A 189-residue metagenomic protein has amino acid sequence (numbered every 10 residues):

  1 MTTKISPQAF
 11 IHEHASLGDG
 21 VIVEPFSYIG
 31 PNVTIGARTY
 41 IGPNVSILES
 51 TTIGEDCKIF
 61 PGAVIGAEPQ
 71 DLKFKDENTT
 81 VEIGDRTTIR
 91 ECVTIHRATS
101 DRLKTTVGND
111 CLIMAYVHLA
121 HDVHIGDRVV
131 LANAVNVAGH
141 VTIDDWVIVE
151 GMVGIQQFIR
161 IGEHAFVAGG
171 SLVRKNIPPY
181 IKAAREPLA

Functional and structural regions predicted by a protein language model:
K4-A183: Structural signal for interior beta-strand "rungs" in well-ordered beta-sheet cores of soluble enzyme domains
A183-A189: Conserved beta-strand-loop-alpha-helix hinge in the C-terminal portion of ABC ATPase nucleotide-binding domains
